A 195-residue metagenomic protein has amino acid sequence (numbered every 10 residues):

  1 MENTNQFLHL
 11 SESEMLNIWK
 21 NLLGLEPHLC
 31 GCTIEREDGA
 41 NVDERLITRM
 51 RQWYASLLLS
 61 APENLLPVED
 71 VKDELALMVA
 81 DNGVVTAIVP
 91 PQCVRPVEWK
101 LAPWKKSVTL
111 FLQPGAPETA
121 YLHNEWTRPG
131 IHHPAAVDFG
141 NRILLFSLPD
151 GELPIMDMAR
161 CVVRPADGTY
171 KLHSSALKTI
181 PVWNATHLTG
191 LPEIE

Functional and structural regions predicted by a protein language model:
E2-H133, V137-F139, L145-E195: Glycine-enriched, solvent-exposed interface loops adjoining structured elements
